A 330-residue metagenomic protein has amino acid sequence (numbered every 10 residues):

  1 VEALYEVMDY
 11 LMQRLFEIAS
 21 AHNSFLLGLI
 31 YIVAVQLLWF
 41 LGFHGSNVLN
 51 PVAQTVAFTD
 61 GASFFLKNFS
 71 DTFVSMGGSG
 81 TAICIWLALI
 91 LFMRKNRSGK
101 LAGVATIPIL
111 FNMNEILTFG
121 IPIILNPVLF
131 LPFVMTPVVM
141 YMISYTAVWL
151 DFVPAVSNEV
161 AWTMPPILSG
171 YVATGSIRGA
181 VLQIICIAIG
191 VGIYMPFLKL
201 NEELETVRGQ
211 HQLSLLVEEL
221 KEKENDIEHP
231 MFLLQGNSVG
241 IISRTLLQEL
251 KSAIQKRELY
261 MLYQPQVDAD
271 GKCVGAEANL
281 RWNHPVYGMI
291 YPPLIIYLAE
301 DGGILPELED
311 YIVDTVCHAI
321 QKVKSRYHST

Functional and structural regions predicted by a protein language model:
V1-E2, G28, I32, Q36 (+9 more regions): Transmembrane alpha-helical segments of multi-pass membrane transport proteins and ion-pumping complexes
V1-L26: Membrane-interface helix-loop-helix junctions at boundaries between adjacent transmembrane segments
N23-L41, L66-G80, S169-I193: Hydrophobic alpha-helical transmembrane segments
A53-F133: Helix-loop-helix junctions within the multi-pass membrane cores of secondary transporters/permeases
T59-L66, T118-K223: Transmembrane alpha-helical segments and their short flanking loops that form helix-hairpins/helix-helix interfaces
I227-I296: Active-site core of bacterial EAL-family cyclic-dinucleotide phosphodiesterase domains
P285-D314: EAL-type cyclic di-GMP phosphodiesterase domain
Y311-T330: Helix C-cap/alpha-to-beta connector motif
